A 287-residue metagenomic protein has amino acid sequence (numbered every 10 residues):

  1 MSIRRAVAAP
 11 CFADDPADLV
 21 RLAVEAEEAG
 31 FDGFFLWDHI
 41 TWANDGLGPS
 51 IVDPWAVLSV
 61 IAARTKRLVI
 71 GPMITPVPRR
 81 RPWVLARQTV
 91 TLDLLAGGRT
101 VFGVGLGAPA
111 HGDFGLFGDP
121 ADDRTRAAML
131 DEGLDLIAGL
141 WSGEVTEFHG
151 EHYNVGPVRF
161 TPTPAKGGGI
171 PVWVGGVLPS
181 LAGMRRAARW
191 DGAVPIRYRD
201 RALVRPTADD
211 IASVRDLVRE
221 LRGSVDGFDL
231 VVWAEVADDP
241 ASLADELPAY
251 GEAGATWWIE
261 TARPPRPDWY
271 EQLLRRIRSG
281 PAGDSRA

Functional and structural regions predicted by a protein language model:
M1-A287: Active-site-adjacent structural elements that line small-molecule/cofactor binding pockets in enzymes
